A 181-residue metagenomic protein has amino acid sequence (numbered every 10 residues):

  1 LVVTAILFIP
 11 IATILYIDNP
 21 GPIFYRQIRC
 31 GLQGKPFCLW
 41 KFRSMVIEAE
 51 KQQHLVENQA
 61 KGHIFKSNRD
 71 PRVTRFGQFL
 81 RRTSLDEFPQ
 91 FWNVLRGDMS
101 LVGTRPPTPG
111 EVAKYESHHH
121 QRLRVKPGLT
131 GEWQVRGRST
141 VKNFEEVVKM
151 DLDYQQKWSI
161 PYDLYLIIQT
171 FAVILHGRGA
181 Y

Functional and structural regions predicted by a protein language model:
L1, I9, I64-K126, L166-I174: A short, structured surface patch at a secondary-structure boundary
L1-E50, N93, I160-Y181: A hydrophobic, helix-centered structural microdomain
I9, Y16, F24, N58-K61 (+8 more regions): Generic, low-specificity signal for short hydrophobic/alpha-helical stretches with a mild N-terminal bias, encompassing
P22, L32-K35, Q78, D98 (+4 more regions): Gly/Ser/Thr-rich helix-start
Y25-R72, T130-K149: Short, glycine-rich, amphipathic interfacial segments at transmembrane boundaries or analogous
G62, H118-Y181: C-terminal terminal-structure detector
